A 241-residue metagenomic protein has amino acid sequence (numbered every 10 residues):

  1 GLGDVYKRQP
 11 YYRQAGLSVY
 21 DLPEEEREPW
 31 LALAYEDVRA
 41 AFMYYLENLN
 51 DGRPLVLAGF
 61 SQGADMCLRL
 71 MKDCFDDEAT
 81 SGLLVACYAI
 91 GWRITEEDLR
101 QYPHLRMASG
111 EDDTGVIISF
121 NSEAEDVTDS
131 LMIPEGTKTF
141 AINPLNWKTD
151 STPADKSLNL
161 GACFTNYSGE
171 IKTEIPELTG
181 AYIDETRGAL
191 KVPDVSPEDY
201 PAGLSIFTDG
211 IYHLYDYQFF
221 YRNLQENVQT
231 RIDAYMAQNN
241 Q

Functional and structural regions predicted by a protein language model:
L2-Y6: Short, small-residue-biased leader/transition segments that mark boundaries at the very start of proteins
K7-Y11, V56-L57, A86-A89, I118-S119: Structural recognition of the beta-strand scaffold that forms the well-ordered cores of secreted hydrolase catalytic
R8-L22: Substrate-binding cleft and catalytic face of glycoside hydrolase catalytic domains, especially the flexible beta-alpha
S18-A32: Charged, often glycine-rich, active-site loop that binds/positions anionic groups
R39-D51, D73-Y221, Q225-T230, A234 (+1 more regions): Surface cap/lid and interfacial helix-loop subdomains adjacent to catalytic sites that gate substrate access
N50-G59: Alpha/beta-hydrolase fold nucleophile elbow
G59-G63, C67: Gly/Ala-rich beta-loop-alpha elbow adjacent to hydrolase catalytic centers
L68-K72: Short, hydrophobic alpha-helix immediately C-terminal to the catalytic nucleophile
